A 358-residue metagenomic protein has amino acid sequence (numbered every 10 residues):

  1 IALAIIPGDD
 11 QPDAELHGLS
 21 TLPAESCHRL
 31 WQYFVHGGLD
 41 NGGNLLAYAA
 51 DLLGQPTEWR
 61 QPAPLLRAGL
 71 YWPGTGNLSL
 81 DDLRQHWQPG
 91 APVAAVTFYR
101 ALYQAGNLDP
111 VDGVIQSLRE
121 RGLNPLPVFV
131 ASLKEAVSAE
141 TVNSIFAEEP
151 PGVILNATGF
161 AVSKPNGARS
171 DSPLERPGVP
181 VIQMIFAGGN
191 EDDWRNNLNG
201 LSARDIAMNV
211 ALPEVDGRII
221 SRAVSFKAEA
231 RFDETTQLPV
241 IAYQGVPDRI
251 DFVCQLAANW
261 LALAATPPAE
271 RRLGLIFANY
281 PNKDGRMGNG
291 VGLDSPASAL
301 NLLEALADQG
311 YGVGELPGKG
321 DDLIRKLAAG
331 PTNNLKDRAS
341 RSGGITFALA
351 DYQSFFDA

Functional and structural regions predicted by a protein language model:
I1-A358: An N-terminal assembly and electron-transfer interface module characteristic of large anaerobic redox and radical
